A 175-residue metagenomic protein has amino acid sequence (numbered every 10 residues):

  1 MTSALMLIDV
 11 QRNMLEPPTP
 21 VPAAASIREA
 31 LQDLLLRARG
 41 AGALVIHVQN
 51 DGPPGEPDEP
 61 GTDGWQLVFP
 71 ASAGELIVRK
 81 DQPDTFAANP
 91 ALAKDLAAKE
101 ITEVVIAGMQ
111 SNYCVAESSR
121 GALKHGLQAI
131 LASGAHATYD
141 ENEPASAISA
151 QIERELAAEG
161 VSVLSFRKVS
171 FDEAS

Functional and structural regions predicted by a protein language model:
S3-A4, Q32-G40, D58-S175: Active-site-adjacent betaalpha module
L5-V10: N-terminal nucleotide-binding beta1-loop-alpha1 segment
N13-P17: Short acidic, Gly/Ser-rich segments with clustered Asp/Glu that frequently serve as metal-coordination loops in enzyme
T19-H47: A short alpha/beta connector and helix-capping loop motif
N50-D51, M109: Short, well-ordered beta-to-alpha junction loops that form the rim of enzyme active sites and present histidine/acidic
